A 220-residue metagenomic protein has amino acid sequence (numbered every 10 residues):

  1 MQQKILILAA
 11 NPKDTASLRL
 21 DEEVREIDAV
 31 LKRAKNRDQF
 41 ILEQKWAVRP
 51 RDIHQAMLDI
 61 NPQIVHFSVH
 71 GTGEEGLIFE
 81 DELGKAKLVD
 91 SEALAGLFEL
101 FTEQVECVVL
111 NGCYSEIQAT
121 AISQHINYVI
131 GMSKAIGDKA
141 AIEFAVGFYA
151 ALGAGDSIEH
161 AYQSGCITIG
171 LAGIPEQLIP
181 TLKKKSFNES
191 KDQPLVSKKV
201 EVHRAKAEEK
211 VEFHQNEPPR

Functional and structural regions predicted by a protein language model:
M1-S91: A domain-level signal for caspase-like cysteine endopeptidase catalytic cores and their zymogen-processing architecture
N36, F40-E43, E103-K198: Active-site-proximal C-terminal subdomain of hydrolase catalytic domains
I53-M57, L94-F98, F148, G165: Generic hydrophobic alpha-helical segments
H54, I60-V69, N111-Y114, I130-A135 (+3 more regions): Hydrophobic, helix-forming membrane-interacting segments
L58-D59, E99-L100, S123-Q124: Solvent-exposed polar/charged
E80-C113: Caspase-like (clan CD) cysteine peptidase catalytic core
Q193-R220: Long, low-complexity intrinsically disordered regions enriched in small/polar and proline/glycine residues
